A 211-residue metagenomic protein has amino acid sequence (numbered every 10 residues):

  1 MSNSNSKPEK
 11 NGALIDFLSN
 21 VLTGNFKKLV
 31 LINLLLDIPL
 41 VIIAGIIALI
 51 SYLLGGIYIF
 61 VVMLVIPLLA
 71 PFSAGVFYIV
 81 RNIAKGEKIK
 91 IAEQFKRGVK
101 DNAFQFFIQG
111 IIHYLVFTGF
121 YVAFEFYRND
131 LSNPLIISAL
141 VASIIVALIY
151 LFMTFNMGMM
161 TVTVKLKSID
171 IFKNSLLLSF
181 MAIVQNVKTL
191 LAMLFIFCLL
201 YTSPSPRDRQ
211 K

Functional and structural regions predicted by a protein language model:
M1-K27: N-terminal juxtamembrane cytosolic/stromal segments of multi-pass membrane proteins
L22-I38, G98-V116, M153-C198: Interfacial aromatic "cap" segments that immediately flank transmembrane helices in multipass membrane proteins
I42, L49-L68: Membrane-embedded or membrane-proximal helical elements that form or frame transporter/channel pores
V61-L69, L140-L148: Alpha-helical transmembrane segments
A70-K90, I149-I169: Juxtamembrane interface at the ends
E125-A139: Membrane-interfacial helix-loop-helix connectors in multipass membrane proteins
Y201-Q210: Conserved small/polar residues in nucleotide/adenosyl-binding loops
